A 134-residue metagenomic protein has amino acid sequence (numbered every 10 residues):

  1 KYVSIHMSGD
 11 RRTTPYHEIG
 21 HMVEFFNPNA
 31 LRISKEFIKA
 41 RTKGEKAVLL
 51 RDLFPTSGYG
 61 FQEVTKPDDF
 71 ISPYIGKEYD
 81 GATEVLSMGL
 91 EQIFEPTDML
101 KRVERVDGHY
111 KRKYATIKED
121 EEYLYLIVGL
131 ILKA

Functional and structural regions predicted by a protein language model:
K1-A134: Active-site-flanking segments in enzyme catalytic domains
